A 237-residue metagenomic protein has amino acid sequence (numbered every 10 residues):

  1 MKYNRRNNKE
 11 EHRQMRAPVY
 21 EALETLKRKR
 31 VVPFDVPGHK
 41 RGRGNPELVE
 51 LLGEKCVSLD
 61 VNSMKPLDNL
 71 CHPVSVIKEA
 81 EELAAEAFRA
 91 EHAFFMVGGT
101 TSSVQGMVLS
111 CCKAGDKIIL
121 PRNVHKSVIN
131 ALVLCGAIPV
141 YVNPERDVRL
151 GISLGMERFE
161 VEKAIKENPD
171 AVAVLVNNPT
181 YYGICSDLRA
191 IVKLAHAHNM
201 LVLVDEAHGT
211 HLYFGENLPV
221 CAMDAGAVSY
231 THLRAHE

Functional and structural regions predicted by a protein language model:
M1-S75: N-terminal "arm"/small-domain region of PLP-dependent enzymes with the aminotransferase-like
E54-S102: Conserved N-terminal alpha-helix of the aminotransferase class I/II PLP-enzyme fold
H92-G115, A131: Conserved beta-loop-alpha segment that forms the PLP phosphate-binding cup at the N-terminus of a helix
G115-V176: PLP-dependent aminotransferase-like
C135-G136, H198, A225-G226: Short, structured coil segments at secondary-structure junctions
L150-H211: Active-site phosphate-binding strand-loop segment of PLP-dependent enzymes
T231-E237: Conserved small/polar residues in nucleotide/adenosyl-binding loops
